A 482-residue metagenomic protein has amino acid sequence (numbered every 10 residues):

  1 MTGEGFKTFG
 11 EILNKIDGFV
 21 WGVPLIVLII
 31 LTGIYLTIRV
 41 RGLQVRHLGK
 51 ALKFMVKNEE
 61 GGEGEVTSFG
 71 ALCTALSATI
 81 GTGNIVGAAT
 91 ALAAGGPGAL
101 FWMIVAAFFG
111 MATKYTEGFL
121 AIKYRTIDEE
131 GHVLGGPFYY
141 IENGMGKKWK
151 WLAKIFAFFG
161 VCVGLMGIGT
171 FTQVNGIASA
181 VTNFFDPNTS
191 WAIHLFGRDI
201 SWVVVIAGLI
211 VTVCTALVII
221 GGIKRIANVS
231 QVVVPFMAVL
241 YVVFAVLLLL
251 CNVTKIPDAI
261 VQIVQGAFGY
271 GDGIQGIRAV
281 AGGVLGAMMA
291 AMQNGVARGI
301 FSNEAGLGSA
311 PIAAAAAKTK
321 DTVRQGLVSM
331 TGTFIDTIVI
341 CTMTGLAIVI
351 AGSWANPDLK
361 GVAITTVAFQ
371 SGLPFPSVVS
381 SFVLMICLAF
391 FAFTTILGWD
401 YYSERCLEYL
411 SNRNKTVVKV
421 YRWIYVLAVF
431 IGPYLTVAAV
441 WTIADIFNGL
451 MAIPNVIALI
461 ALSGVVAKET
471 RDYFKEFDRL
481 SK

Functional and structural regions predicted by a protein language model:
M1-T82, L92-A99, G110, F430 (+1 more regions): N-terminal alpha-helical transmembrane segments of multi-pass membrane transport and channel/translocase proteins
F9, R39-Q44, G83-A88, G164-I177 (+6 more regions): Transmembrane helix-loop junctions in multi-pass membrane proteins
L28-Y35, R39-L52, F156, V174-V181 (+3 more regions): Membrane-interface loop-to-helix entry segments
T32, L36-T37, S77, A106-G131 (+4 more regions): Helix-loop-helix module between adjacent transmembrane segments
T37, E117-Y124, E129, F244-A279 (+3 more regions): Extracellular/periplasmic helix-exit of transmembrane alpha-helices
G42-S68, T90-L92, G96-L100, A112-K148 (+5 more regions): Flexible loop linkers connecting adjacent transmembrane helices in multi-pass alpha-helical membrane transporters
G61-A94, L120-G144, I155-F158, C162 (+2 more regions): Alpha-helical membrane segments and immediately flanking helix-loop junctions that form or couple to the substrate/ion
N228-Q231, F236-A315: Membrane-embedded translocation segments of transport machinery
